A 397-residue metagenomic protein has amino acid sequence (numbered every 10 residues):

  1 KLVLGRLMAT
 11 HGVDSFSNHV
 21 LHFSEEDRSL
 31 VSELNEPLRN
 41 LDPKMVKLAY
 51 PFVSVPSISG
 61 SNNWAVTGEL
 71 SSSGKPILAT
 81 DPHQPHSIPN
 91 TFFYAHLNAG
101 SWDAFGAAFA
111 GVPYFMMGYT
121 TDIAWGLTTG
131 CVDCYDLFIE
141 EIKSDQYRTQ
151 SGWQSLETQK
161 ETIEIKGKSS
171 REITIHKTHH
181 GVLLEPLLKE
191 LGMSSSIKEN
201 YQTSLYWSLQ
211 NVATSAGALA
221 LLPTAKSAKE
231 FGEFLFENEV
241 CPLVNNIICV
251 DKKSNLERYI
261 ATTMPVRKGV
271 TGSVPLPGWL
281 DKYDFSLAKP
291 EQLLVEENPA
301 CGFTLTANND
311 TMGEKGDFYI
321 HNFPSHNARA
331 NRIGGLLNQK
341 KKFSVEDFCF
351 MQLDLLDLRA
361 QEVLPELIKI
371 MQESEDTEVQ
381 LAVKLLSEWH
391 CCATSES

Functional and structural regions predicted by a protein language model:
K1-I77, P82-P89: Substrate-recognition/specificity elements adjacent to catalytic centers across diverse enzyme folds
K1-L41, V244, V250-S397: Long, compositionally biased non-active-site segments enriched in small/hydrophobic residues and glycine
D42, P56-I58, I88, L97-Y114 (+3 more regions): Glycine- and hydrophobic-rich flexible loops that cap the catalytic core of alpha/beta enzyme folds
S54, I88, Y206-W207, G302-T311: Active-site-adjacent bridging/hinge elements
G60, P76, H86-P89, E157 (+10 more regions): Conserved structured core elements
S72-S73, P85-H86, I123-W125, V132 (+2 more regions): Primarily extracytoplasmic ectodomains and periplasmic/lumenal surface modules that are beta-strand-rich
P82, T128, A307-D310: Fold-independent oxyanion-binding glycine-rich loops and adjacent beta-strand/coil segments at enzyme active sites
Y94: Carboxylate-rich, divalent-cation-coordinating active-site regions
